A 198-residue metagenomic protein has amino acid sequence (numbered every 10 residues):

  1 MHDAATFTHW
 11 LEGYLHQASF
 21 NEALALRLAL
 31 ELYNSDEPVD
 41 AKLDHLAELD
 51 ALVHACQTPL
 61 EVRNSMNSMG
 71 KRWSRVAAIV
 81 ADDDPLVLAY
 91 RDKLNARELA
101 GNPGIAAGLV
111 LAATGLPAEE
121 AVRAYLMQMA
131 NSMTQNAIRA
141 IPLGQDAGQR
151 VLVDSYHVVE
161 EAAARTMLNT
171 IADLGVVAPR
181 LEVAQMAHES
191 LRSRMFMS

Functional and structural regions predicted by a protein language model:
M1-A41: Glycine/small-residue-rich interface belts in oligomeric ring/scaffold proteins and their assembly partners
M1-E12, A47-C56, L88-R91, L143 (+2 more regions): Conserved catalytic-core motifs characterized by acidic clusters
H2, Q17-A18, A25, A41 (+8 more regions): Short, contiguous, pocket-lining structural segments that sit at or immediately flank catalytic/ligand-binding sites
F20, L24, P59-V62, I79-L86 (+5 more regions): Intrinsically disordered or highly flexible coil/loop and linker segments, enriched in small and charged/polar residues
A23, L28, S35, D40-T114: Internal, conserved structured core segments that host functional sites
L94-G148: A contiguous pocket-lining binding segment that forms or flanks enzyme active sites
Y125-S198: C-terminal auxiliary extensions adjacent to catalytic cores
